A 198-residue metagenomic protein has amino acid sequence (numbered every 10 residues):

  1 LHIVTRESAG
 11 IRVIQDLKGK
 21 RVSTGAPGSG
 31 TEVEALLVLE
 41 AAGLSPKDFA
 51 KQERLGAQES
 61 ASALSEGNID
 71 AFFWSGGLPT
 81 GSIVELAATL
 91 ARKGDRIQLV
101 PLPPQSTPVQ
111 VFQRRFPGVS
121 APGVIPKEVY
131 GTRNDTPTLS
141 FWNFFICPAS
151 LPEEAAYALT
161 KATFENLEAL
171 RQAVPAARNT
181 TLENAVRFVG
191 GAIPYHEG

Functional and structural regions predicted by a protein language model:
H2-E66, E168, L182, F188-G198: Bilobed "Venus flytrap"/periplasmic-binding protein-like clamshell domains and structurally analogous long
V4, V13, V22, V33 (+11 more regions): Extended aliphatic helical segments
A9, P46-L151: Pocket-lining segment of extracytoplasmic ligand-binding domains
I14, G19-R21, L36, S65 (+4 more regions): Aromatic-enriched hydrophobic runs in primary sequence
G28-L37, R115-T181: Ligand-binding clefts/hinges and TM-proximal coupling segments of bilobed small-molecule sensing domains
G76-G94, L99-P101, V111-R114, W142 (+1 more regions): An extracytoplasmic/periplasmic, membrane-proximal ligand-sensing/linker region
